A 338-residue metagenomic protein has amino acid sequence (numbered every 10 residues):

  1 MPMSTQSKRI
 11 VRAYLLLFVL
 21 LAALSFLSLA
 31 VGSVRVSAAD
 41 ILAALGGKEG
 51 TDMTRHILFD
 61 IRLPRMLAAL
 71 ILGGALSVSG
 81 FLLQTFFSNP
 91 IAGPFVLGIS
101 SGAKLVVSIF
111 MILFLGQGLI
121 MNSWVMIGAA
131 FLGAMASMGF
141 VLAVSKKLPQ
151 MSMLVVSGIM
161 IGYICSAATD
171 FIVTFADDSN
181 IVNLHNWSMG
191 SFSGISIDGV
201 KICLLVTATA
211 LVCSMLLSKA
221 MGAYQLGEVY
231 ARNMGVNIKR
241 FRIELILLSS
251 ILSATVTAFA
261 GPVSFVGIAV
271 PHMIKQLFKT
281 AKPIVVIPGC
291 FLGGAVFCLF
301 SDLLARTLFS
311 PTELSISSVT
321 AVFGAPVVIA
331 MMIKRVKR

Functional and structural regions predicted by a protein language model:
M1-R338: Alpha-helical transmembrane segments in inner-membrane proteins
